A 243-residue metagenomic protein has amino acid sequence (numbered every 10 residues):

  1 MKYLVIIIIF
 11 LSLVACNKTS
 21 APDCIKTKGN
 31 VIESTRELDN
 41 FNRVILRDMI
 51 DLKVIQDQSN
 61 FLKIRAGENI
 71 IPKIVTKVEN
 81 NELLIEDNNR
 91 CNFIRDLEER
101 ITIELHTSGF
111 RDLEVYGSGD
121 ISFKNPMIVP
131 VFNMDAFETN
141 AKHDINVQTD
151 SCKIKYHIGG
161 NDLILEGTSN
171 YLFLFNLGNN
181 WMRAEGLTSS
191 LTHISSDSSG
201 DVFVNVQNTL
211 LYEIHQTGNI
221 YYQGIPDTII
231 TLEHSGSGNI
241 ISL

Functional and structural regions predicted by a protein language model:
M1-C16: Sec-dependent bacterial lipoprotein signal peptides
C16-K63, G67-N69, N88-H106, S122-F123 (+1 more regions): Short acidic/polar N-terminal linker immediately downstream of export determinants
N42-V54, I103, F110-L243: Extended, compositionally simple hydrophobic/Ser/Thr-rich segments that build repetitive fibrous architectures
R47, I74-V78: Solvent-exposed adhesion/ligand-recognition segments of exported proteins
Q56-Q58, K77-N81: Short, ordered beta-strand-loop transition motifs
R65-V75, E138: Generic detector of contiguous secondary-structure segments
N81-N88: Short carbohydrate-recognition loop motifs
